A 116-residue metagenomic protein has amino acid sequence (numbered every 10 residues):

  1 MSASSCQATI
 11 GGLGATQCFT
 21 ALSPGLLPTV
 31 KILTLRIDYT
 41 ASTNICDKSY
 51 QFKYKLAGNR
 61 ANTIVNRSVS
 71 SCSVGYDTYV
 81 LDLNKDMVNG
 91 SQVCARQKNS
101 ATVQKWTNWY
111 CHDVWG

Functional and structural regions predicted by a protein language model:
M1-A61, V103-N108, W115: Short, surface-exposed binding/anchoring microloops in extracellular/periplasmic proteins
C46-K48, C72, C94, C111: Functionally engaged cysteine thiol sites
K48, D77, N89-S91: A glycine-anchored, Pro-Gly-centered beta-turn/N-cap motif
N59, D86-N89: A short, structured loop/turn motif at beta-sheet edges
N59-G75: Solvent-exposed serine/threonine-rich low-complexity stretches and specific carbohydrate-binding patches
V74-K85: Exposed aromatic-hydrophobic patches
V88-A101: Short, aromatic- and glycine-rich surface loops/edge beta-strands on solvent-exposed regions
